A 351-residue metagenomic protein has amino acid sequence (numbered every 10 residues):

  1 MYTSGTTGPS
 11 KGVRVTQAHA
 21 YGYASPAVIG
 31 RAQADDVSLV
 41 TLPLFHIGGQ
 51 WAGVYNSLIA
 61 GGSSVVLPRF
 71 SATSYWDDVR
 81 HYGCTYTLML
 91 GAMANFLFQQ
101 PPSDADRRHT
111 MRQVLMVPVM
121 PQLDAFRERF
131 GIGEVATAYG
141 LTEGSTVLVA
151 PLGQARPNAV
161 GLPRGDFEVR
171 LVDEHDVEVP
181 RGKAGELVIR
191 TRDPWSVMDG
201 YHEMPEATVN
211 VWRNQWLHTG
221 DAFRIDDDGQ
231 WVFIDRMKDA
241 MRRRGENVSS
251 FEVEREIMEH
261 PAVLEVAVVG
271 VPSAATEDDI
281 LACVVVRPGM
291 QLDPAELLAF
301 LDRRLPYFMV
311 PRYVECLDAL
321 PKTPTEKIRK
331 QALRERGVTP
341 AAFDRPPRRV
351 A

Functional and structural regions predicted by a protein language model:
M1-G22: Conserved AMP-binding A3 loop
T3-T6, S38, L44, V79 (+5 more regions): Conserved S/T- and glycine-rich ATP-binding loop of Class I adenylate-forming
K11-R14, V40-T41, G62-R69, A136: Short beta-strand->loop structural element characteristic of the AMP-binding/adenylate-forming
Y21-V37, F45-T85, F96, Q100: Conserved AMP-binding/adenylation subdomain of ANL enzymes
I59, W76, H81-M89, F98-P157 (+2 more regions): Gly/Ser/Thr-rich phosphate-binding loop
G140, G161, D221, G245: Active-site glycine-centered loops adjacent to acidic/histidine catalytic or metal-binding residues that shape
V169, H175, I189-P194, G200 (+5 more regions): AMP-binding/adenylate-forming catalytic core of the ANL superfamily
E335-A351: Acidic/polar alpha-helix N-cap and adjacent early helical turns within long charge-rich amphipathic helices/linkers
